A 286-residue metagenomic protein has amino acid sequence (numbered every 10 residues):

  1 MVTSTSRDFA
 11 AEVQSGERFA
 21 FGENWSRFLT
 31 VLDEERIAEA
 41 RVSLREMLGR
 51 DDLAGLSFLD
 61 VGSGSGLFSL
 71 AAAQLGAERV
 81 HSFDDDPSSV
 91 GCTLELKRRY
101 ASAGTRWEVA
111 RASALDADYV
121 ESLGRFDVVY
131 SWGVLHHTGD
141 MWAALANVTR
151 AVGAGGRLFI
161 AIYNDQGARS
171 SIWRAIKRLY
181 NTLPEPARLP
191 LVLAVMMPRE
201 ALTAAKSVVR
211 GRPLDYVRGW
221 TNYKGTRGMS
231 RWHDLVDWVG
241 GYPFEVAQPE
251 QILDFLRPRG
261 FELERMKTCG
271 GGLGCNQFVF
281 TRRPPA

Functional and structural regions predicted by a protein language model:
M1-R36: N-terminal, positively charged/glycine-rich alpha-helical extensions of SAM-dependent methyltransferases
E35-A54: Conserved alpha-helix/loop element of class I SAM-dependent methyltransferases that forms part of the SAM/SAH-binding
L56-G62: Conserved class I S-adenosyl-L-methionine
A71-D116: Class I SAM-dependent methyltransferase SAM/SAH-binding core
Y119-V128: A short acidic, Gly/Pro-enriched loop at the edge of an enzyme's catalytic core that lines a small-molecule cofactor
W142-A154: A short glycine-rich, Lys/Arg-flanked "PGG" loop and its adjoining helix->strand segment in the class I
R157-P190: Conserved class I S-adenosyl-L-methionine
P184-P258: Substrate-binding/catalytic lobe of Class I Rossmann-like enzymes that use SAM or dcSAM, i.e., the mid-to-C-terminal
